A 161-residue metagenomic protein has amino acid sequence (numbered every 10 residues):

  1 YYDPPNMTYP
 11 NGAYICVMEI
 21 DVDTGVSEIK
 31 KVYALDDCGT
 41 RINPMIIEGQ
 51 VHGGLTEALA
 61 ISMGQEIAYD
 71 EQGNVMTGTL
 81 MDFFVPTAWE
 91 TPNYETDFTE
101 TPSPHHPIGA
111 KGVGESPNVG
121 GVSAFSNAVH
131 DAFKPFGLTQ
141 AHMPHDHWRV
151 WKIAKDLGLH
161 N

Functional and structural regions predicted by a protein language model:
Y1-N161: C-terminal catalytic domains of large/alpha subunits in multi-subunit enzymes
